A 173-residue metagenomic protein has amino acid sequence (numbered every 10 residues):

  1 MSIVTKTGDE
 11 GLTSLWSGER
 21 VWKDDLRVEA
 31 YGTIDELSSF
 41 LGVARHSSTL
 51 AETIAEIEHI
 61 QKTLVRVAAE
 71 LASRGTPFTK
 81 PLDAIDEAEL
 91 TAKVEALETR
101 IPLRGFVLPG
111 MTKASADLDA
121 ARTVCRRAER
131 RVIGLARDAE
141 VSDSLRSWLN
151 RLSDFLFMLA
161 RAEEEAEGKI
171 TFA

Functional and structural regions predicted by a protein language model:
M1-A173: Phosphate/pyrophosphate-binding loop motifs in nucleotide- or prenyl diphosphate-using proteins
